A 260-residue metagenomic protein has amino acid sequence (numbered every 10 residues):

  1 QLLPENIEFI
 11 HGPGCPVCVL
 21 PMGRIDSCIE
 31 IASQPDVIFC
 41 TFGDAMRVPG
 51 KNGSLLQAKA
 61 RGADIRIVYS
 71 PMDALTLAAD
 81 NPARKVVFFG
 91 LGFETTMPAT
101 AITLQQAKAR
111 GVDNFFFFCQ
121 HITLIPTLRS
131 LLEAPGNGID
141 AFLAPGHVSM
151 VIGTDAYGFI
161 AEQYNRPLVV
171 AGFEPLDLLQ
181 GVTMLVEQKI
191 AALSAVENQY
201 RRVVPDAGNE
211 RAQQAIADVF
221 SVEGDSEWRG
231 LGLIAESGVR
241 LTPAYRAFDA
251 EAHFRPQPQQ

Functional and structural regions predicted by a protein language model:
Q1-A83, M97, A101, Q105-R110 (+5 more regions): Metallocofactor- and cofactor-centric catalytic cores in central/energy metabolism, strongly enriched
F42-D44, L91-F93, P145: Structural motif
R47-V48, T96, L124, S149-M150 (+1 more regions): Alpha-helix N-cap/loop-to-helix initiation residues
F118, G136-P205: A conserved active-site cap/scaffold subdomain adjacent to cofactor or substrate pockets
H121-R129, G208-R211: Short, conserved secondary-structure transition motifs
L179-Q260: Internal helical hairpin/lid segments
